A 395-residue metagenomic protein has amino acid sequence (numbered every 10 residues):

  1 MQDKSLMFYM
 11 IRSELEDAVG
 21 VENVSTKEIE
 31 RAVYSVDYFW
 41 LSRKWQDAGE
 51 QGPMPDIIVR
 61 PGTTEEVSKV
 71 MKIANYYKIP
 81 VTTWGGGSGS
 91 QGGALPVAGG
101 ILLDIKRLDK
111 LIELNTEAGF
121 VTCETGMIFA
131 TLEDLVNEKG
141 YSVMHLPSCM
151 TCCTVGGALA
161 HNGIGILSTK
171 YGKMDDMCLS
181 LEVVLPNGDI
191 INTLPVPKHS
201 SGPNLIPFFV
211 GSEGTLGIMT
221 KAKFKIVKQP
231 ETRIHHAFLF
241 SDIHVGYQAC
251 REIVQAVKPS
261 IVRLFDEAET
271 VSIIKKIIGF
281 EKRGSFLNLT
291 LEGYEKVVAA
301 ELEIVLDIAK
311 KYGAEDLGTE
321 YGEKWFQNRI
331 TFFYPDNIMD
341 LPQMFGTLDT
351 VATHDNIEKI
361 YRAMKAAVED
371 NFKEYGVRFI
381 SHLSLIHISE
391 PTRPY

Functional and structural regions predicted by a protein language model:
M1-D47, Y76-I79, A309-F326, I386: N-terminal accessory segments
I11, L15, A74, C250-I253 (+2 more regions): Short amphipathic alpha-helices in soluble, non-transmembrane regions that often serve as interface/regulatory elements
E22-I29, V143-P147, Y247-I273, A299-L302 (+2 more regions): Flexible, glycine/charged-enriched surface loops at secondary-structure junctions
I29-L108, V143: Glycine-rich N-terminal segment of FAD-binding domains in flavoprotein oxidoreductases, spanning the beta-loop-helix
K110-R263: FAD-binding subdomain of flavoenzyme oxidoreductases
Q229-S241, L287, L341-I360: Short glycine-/aliphatic-rich beta-strand segments at the starts of folded cytosolic domains
F280-G313: A conserved active-site cap/scaffold subdomain adjacent to cofactor or substrate pockets
I386-Y395: Single conserved hydrophobic/aromatic residue that forms the stacking wall/gate of nucleotide- or nucleobase-binding
